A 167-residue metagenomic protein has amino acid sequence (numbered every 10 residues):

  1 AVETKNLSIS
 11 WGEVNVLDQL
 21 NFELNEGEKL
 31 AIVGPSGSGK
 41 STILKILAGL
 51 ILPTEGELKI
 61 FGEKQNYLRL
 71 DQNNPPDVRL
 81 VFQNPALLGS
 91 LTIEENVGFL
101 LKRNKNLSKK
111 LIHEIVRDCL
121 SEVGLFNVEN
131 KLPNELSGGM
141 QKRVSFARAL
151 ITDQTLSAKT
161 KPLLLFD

Functional and structural regions predicted by a protein language model:
V33-P35: The feature captures the beta-strand-to-loop junction immediately N-terminal to the Walker
A48: Helix-to-loop junction immediately C-terminal to a conserved catalytic motif
Q65-R79, R103, K109: ABC ATPase NBD coupling module
L91-F99: Short coil-to-helix segment of the ABC ATPase nucleotide-binding domain corresponding to the Q-loop/switch region
K109-V128: Conserved ABC ATPase "signature" region
L132-L136, M140: Conserved ABC ATPase signature
F146: Hydrophobic anchor residue at the start of the ABC signature
L150, L156-S157: ABC ATPase C-loop
